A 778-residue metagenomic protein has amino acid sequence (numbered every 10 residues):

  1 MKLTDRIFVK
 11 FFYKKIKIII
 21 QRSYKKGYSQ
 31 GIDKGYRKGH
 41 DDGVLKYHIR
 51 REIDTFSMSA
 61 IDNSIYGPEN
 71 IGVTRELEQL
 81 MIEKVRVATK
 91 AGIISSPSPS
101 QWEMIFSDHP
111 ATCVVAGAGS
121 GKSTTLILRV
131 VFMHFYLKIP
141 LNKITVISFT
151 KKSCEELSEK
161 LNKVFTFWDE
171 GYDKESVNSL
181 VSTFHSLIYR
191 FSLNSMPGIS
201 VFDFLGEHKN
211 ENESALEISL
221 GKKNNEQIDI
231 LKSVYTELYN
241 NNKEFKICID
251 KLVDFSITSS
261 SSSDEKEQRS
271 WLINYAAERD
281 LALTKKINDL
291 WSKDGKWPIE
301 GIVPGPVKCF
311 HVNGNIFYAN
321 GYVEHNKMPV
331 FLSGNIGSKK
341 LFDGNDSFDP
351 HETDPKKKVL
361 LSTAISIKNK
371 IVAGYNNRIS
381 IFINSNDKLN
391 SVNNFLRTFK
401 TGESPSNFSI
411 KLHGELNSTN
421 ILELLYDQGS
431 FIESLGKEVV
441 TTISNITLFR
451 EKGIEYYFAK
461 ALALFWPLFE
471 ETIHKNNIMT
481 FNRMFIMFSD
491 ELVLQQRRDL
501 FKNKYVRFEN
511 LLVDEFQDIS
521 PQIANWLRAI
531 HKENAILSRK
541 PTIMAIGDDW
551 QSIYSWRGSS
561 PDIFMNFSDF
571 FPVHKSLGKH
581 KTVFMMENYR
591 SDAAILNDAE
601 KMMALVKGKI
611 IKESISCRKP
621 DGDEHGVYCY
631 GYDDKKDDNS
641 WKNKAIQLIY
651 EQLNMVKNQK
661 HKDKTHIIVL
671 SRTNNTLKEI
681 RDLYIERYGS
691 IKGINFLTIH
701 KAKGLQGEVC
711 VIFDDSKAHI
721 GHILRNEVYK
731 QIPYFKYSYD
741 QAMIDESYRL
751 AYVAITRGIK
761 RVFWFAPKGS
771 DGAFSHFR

Functional and structural regions predicted by a protein language model:
L3-K17, Q21-K26, K38-F202, T756: P-loop NTPase Walker
I65-A118, T145, L180-V181, Y275-V307 (+5 more regions): Conserved helicase NTPase motor core
G119, S123-L126, V130, S576-H580 (+2 more regions): Helicase P-loop NTPase motor core
K143, S148-Y275, G337, D354-L360 (+4 more regions): Conserved P-loop NTPase-based nucleic-acid remodeling module centered on helicase motor cores
C309-I365, L396, D549-Q551: Short beta-strand-loop-alpha-helix junction that forms the active-site gateway of nucleic-acid-processing nucleases
A524-E624: Conserved RecA-like helicase ATPase core segment that couples NTP binding/hydrolysis to strand translocation
L697-K730: A short beta-strand element within the Helicase C-terminal
I720-R778: C-terminal accessory regions
